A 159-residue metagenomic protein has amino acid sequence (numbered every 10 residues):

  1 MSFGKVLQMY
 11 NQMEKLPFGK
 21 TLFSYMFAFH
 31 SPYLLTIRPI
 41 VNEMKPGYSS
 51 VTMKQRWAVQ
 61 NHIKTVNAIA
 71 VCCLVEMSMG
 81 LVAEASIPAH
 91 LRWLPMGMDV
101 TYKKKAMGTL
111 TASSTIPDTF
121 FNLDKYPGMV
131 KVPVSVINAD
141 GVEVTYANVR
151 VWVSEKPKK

Functional and structural regions predicted by a protein language model:
M1-F18, A106-M107, P117-K159: HotDog/MaoC-like acyl-thioester-processing domains
M1-T52: Non-catalytic linker/capping segments at the edges of enzyme domains
M9, K54-M79: Hot-dog-fold acyl-thioester-processing enzymes
T36-M44, Y48-K54, Q60, V66 (+4 more regions): Soluble, non-transmembrane catalytic domains of enzymes that act on hydrophobic metabolites at membranes
I37, G47-S49, L94-M98, G108-L110 (+1 more regions): A generic structural signal for short beta-strands and their flanking turns/coil linkers
S50, G97, Y146-R150: Well-ordered beta-strand positions in beta-sheet-rich domains
I69, C73, M77, G97-Y102 (+3 more regions): Hydrophobic alpha-helical segments of small multi-pass membrane proteins
L81-P117: Hydrophobic beta-strand-centered segment that forms part of the acyl-chain substrate-binding groove
